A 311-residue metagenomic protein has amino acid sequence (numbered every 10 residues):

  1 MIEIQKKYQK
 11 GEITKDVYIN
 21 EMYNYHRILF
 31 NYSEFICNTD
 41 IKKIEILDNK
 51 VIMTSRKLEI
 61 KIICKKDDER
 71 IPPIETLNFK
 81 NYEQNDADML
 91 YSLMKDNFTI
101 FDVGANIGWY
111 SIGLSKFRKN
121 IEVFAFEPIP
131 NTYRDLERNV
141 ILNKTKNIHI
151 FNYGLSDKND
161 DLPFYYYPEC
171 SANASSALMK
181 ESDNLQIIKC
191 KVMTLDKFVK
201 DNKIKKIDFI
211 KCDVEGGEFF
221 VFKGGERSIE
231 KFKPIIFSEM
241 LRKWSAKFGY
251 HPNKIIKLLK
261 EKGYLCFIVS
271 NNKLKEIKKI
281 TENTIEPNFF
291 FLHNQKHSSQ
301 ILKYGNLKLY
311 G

Functional and structural regions predicted by a protein language model:
M1-I129, R134-N139, N143, N202-I204 (+2 more regions): S-adenosyl-L-methionine
L77-F101, P163, L178-F232, W244-K247: Short internal loop-to-helix segment that lines adenine-nucleotide cofactor pockets
A105-I107, P130, L155-D157, V214-G216 (+1 more regions): Short, glycine/acidic-enriched loop or turn micro-motifs at the edges of active sites
L114-R118, G225-F232, L259: Short, conserved loop/helix-junction motifs that constitute active-site signature segments in enzyme catalytic cores
E137-K197: S-adenosyl-L-methionine
F151-Y153, Y264-K273: Conserved S-adenosyl-L-methionine
P234-S238: Proline-aspartate-enriched helix->loop->beta-strand connector
P252-L265: Conserved Class I S-adenosyl-L-methionine
